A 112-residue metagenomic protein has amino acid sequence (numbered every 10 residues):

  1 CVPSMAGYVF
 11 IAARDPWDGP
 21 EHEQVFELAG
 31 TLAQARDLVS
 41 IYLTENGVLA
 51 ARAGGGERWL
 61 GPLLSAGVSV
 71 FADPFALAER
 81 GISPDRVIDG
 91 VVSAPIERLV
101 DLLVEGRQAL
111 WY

Functional and structural regions predicted by a protein language model:
C1-S4: Short, Lys/Arg-enriched N-terminal segments with co-localized hydrophobic residues within the first ~10-30 amino acids
G7, D37-S40, S69: Residues at the starts of beta-strands that form the adenosine-phosphate
G7-E23, E45-R52: Short, glycine-rich nucleotide/cofactor-binding loops
E21-R36, I41: Histidine-anchored nucleotide/phosphate-binding helix
E23-E27, G54-W59: Charged helix-capping and loop-helix junction motifs
T44-V48, P74-L77: Short beta-alpha junction loops
G55-S83: A glycine-rich helix N-cap at a beta->alpha junction
R80-Y112: C-terminal structural segments of small proteins and small subunits
